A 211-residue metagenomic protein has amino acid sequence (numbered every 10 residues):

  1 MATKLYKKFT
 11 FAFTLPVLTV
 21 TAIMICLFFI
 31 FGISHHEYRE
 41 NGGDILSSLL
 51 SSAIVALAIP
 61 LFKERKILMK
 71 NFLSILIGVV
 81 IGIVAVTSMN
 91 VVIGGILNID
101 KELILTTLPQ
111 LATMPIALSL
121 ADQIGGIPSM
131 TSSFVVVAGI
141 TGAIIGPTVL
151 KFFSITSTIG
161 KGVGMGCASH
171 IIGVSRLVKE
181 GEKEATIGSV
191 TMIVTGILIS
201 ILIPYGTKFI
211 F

Functional and structural regions predicted by a protein language model:
A2-F62, I67-S74, G78, G82: Helical membrane-embedded segments and adjacent short helical loop/helix-boundary regions of multi-pass membrane
T3-K4, V20-T21, I25, F29 (+8 more regions): Transmembrane alpha-helical segments of multi-pass membrane transport proteins and ion-pumping complexes
K8, F29, R65, I96 (+6 more regions): Change "in soluble alpha/beta enzymes" to "in soluble alpha/beta proteins
F9-T10, S34-H35, R39, K66-I67 (+6 more regions): Membrane-interfacial segments
I45, R65-N90, S132-T141, T191-I197: Entry/N-cap segments of selected transmembrane alpha helices and their immediately preceding amphipathic helices
P60-F72, G95-I96, S119-F134, F209: Helix-loop-helix hairpins and the membrane-proximal interhelical loops of multi-pass alpha-helical transport proteins
K101-A138, F152, T156-V194: Alpha-helical membrane segments and immediately flanking helix-loop junctions that form or couple to the substrate/ion
